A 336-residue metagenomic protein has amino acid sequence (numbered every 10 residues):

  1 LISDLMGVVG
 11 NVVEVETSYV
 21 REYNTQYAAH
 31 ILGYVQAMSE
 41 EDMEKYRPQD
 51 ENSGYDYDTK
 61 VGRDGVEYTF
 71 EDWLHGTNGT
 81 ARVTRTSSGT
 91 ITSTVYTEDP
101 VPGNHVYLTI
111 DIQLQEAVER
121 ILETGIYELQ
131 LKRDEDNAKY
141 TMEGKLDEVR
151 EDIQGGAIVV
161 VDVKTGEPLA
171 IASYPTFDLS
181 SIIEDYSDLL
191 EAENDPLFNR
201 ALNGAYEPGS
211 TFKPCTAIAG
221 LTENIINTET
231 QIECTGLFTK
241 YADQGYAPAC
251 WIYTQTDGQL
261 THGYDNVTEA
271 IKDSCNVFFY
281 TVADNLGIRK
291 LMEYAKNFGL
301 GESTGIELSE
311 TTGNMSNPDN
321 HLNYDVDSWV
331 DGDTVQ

Functional and structural regions predicted by a protein language model:
L1-G103, R120, Y127: Small/polar-residue-rich segments within soluble enzyme cores
I2-L5, I91-G155: Conserved, well-ordered alpha-helix/loop/beta-strand core segments that scaffold catalytic motifs
S3, G7, A29-G33, D64 (+14 more regions): Solvent-exposed, polar/charged alpha-helical surfaces in well-ordered, non-transmembrane soluble domains, broadly
V20-Y23, Q115, G313-M315: A short acidic, often aromatic-flanked loop/helix-cap motif at beta-alpha or helix-coil junctions that lines enzyme
E40, G79, Y127, L131 (+3 more regions): A generic secondary-structure boundary signal that marks alpha-helix termini
E41-D56, E135-E148, Q336: Low-complexity, polar-biased intrinsically disordered regions enriched in Pro/Ser/Thr/Gly
R85-T97, I110, D136, M142-E143 (+3 more regions): Beta-lactam-recognizing serine transpeptidase/beta-lactamase-like catalytic domain environment
